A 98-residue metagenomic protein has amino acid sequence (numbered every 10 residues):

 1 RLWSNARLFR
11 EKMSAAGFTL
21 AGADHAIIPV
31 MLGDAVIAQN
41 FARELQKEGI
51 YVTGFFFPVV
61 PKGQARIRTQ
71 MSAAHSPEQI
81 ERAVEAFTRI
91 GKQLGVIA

Functional and structural regions predicted by a protein language model:
R1-G49, V59, G63-I67, M71-A73: Conserved PLP-binding catalytic core of the aspartate aminotransferase-like
K47-Y51, P58-A98: PLP-dependent enzyme catalytic core of the Aspartate aminotransferase-like
